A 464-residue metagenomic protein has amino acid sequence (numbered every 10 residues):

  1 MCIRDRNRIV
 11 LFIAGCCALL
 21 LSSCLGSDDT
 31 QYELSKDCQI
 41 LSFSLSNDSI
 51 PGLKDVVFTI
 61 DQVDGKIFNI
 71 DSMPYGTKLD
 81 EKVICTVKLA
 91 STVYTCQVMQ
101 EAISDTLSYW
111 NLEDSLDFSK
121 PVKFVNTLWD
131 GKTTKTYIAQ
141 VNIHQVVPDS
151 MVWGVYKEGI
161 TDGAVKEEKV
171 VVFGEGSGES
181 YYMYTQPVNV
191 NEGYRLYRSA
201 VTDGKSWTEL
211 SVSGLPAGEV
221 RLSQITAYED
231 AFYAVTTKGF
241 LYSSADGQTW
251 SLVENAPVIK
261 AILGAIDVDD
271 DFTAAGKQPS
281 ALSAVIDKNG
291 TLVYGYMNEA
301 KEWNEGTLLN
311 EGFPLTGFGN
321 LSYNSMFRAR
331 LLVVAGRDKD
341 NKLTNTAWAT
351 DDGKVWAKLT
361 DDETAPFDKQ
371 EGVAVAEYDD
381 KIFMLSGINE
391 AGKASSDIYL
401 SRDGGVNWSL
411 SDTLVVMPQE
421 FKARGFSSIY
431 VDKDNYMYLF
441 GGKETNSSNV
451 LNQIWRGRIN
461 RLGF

Functional and structural regions predicted by a protein language model:
M1-R6: Conserved small/polar residues in nucleotide/adenosyl-binding loops
L20-S23: C-terminal motif of bacterial Sec signal peptides marking the signal peptidase cleavage site
L25-E168: Predominantly extracytoplasmic/ectodomain segments of secreted and cell-surface proteins
D162-G174, G214-E229, N255-Q278, L308-M326 (+2 more regions): Repeated scaffold domains used in trafficking and secretory/extracellular systems, primarily beta-propellers
S177-Y184, E229-A234, F272-A284, F327-V334 (+3 more regions): Entry beta-strands of beta-propeller and related beta-repeat scaffolds
Q186-E192, G239-F240, V285-G290, V334-K342 (+3 more regions): Short glycine/acidic-enriched loop and turn motifs that connect beta-strands
R198-T202, S243-S244, G295-N298, A349-T350 (+2 more regions): Conserved Ser/Thr-centered positions that define the repeating blades of beta-propeller domains
P418-F464: Blade-level signature of beta-propeller repeat domains, shared across WD40, Kelch, NHL, RCC1 and BNR/Asp-box propellers
